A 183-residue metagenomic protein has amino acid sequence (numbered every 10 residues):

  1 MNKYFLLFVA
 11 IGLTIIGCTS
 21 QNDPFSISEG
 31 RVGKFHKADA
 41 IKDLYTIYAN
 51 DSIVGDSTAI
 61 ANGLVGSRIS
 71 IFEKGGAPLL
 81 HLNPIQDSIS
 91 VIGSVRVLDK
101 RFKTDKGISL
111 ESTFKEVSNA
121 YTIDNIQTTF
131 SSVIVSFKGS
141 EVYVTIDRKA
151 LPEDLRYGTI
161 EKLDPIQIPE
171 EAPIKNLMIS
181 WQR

Functional and structural regions predicted by a protein language model:
M1-F25: Bacterial Sec-dependent N-terminal signal peptides
C18-F130, I134, G139-S140, I160-R183: Short helix/turn-capping signatures at newly exposed starts of structured segments
L79, V142-T159: Long, compositionally biased
